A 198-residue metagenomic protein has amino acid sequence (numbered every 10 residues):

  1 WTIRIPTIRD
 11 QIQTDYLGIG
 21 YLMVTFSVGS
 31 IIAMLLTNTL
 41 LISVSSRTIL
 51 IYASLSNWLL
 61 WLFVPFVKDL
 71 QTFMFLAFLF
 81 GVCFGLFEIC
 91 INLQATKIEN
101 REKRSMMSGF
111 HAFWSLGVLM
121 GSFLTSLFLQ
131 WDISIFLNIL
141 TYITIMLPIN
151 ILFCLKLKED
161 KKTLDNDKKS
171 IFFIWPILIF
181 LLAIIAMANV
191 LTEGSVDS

Functional and structural regions predicted by a protein language model:
W1-I5, W175-S198: Extracytoplasmic gate region of multi-pass secondary transporters
Q13, S45, F66-Q71: Helix-breaking motifs and short loop linkers at transmembrane-helix boundaries and internal kinks in secondary membrane
F26-V28, S115-M120, A186: Short hydrophobic/small-residue motifs within alpha-helical transmembrane segments of multi-pass transporter-like
I32-S46, L129: Helix-to-loop junctions at the C-terminal end of transmembrane segments in multipass secondary transporters
R47-S54: Primarily marks hydrophobic transmembrane alpha-helices of the MFS/SLC 12-helix fold
L55-D69: C-terminal ends and interior cores of transmembrane alpha-helices in multi-pass membrane transporters/permeases
G85-R101: Intracellular juxtamembrane helix-capping segments at the cytosolic ends of symmetry-related transmembrane helices
F136-L155, F180: Symmetry-related core transmembrane helices of the 12-TM Major Facilitator Superfamily/SLC fold
